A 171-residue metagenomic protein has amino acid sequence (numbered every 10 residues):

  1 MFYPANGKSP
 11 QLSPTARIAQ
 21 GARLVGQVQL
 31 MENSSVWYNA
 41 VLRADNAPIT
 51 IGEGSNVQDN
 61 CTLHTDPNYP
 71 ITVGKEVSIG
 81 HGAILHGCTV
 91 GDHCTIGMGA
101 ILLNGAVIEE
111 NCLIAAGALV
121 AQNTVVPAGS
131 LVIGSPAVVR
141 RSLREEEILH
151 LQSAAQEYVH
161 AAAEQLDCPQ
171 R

Functional and structural regions predicted by a protein language model:
M1-Q11, D45, E53, D59-C61 (+2 more regions): Glycine-rich hexapeptide-repeat left-handed beta-helix
G7, Q11-N56, N60-T65: A positional/architectural concept
